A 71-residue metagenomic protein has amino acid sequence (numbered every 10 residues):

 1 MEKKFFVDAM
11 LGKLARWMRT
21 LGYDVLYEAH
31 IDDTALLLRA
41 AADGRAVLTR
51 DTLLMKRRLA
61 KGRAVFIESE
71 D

Functional and structural regions predicted by a protein language model:
M1-D71: Long, charged N-terminal interaction/targeting segments
